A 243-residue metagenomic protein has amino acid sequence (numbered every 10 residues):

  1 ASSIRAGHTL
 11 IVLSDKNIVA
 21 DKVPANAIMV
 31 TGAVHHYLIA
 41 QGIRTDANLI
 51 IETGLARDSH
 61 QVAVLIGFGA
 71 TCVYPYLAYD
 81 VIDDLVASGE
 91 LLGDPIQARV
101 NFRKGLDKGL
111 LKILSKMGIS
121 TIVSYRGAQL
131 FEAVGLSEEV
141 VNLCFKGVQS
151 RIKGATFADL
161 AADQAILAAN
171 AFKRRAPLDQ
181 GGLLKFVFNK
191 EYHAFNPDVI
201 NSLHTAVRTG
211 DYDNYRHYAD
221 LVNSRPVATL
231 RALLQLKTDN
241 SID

Functional and structural regions predicted by a protein language model:
A1-S2, G7-L10, Q61-V62, C72-L77 (+1 more regions): Flexible, glycine-rich loop/tail regions that form catalytic "lids" or insertion modules at the edges of active sites
S2-L10, K16, H36-I43: Conserved helix-loop functional segments at active or binding sites
L10-V12, D46-I50, C72: Structural preference for beta-strand elements that scaffold enzyme active sites
D15, V34, L65, T121: Conserved, mostly hydrophobic/aromatic
K16, V23, I51-G54, L114-M117: Glycine- and other small-residue-rich loops at beta-strand/loop junctions that grip anionic moieties
K16-I18, G54, A70, L77-I82: Short, ordered loop/turn segments at secondary-structure junctions
V23-I51, N101-K108: Alpha-helix-loop-beta-strand connector modules within alpha/beta enzyme cores
L55-G69: Catalytic cores of alpha/beta
